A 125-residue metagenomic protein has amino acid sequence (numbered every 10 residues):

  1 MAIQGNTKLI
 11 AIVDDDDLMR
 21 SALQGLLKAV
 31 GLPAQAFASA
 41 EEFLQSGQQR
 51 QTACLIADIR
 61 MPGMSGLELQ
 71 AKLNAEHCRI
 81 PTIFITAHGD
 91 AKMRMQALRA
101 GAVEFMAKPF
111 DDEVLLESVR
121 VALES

Functional and structural regions predicted by a protein language model:
M1-A11, D17-L18, Q24, E113-S125: Non-catalytic signal-transmission and effector/linker regions of two-component phosphorelay proteins
D17-Q35: Two-component/phosphorelay signaling modules centered on CheY-like receiver
A38-S39, S65-E68: Acidic catalytic/metal-coordinating carboxylates
R50-I56: Active-site beta3 strand of CheY-like receiver
D58, T86: Active-site residues of response regulator receiver
M61: Receiver (REC) domain active-site loop signature in two-component systems and cognate sites in sensor histidine kinases
K108: A Lys-centered signature of the CheY-like receiver
